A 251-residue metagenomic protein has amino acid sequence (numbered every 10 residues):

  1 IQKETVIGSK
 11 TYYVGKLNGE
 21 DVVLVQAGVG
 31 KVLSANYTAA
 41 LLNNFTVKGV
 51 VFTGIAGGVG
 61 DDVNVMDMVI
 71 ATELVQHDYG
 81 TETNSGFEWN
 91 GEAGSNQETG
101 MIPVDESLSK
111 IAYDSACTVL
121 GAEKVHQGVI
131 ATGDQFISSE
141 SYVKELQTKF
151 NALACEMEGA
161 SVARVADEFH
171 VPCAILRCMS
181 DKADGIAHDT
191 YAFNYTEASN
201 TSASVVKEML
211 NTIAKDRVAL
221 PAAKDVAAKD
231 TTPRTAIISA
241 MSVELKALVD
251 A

Functional and structural regions predicted by a protein language model:
I1, N43-N44, N64-V75, E244 (+1 more regions): A glycine- and small-aliphatic-rich helix-loop capping segment at beta-alpha/alpha-beta transitions that lines
I1-A39, V226-A251: N-terminal short beta-loop-beta anion/metal-coordinating cradle
Q2, E123-H126, K215-P221: Flexible, glycine/charged-enriched surface loops at secondary-structure junctions
T46-V51: Proline-aspartate-enriched helix->loop->beta-strand connector
V59-F150: Mid-sequence, gly/pro-rich, charge-dense loop/helix-turn segments that line enzyme active sites
Q135-G185: A C-terminal functional module that forms or caps the active site or interfaces directly with catalytic machinery
A183-K224: His/Asp/Glu-rich mid-to-C-terminal helical/loop segments that flank catalytic regions of hydrolases
